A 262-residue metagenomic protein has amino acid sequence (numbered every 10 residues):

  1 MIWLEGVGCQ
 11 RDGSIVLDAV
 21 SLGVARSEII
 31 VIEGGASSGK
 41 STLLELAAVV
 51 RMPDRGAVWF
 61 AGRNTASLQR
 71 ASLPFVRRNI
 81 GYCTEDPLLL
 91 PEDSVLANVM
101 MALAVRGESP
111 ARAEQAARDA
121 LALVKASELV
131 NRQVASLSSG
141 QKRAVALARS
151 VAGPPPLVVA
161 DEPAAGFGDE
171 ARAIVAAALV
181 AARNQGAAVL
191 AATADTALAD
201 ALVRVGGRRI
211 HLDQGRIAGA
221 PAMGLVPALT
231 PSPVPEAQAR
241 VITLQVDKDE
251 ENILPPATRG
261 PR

Functional and structural regions predicted by a protein language model:
A48: Helix-to-loop junction immediately C-terminal to a conserved catalytic motif
G56-A66: Conserved ABC transporter NBD signature motif
T65-G81: ABC ATPase NBD coupling module
D93-A104: Q-loop/switch helix immediately C-terminal to the Walker
M100, R112-L129: Conserved ABC ATPase "signature" region
Q133-L137, Q141: Conserved ABC ATPase signature
S150-V151: ABC ATPase C-loop
V158-E162: Catalytic Walker B motif of ABC-type/P-loop ATPase nucleotide-binding domains
